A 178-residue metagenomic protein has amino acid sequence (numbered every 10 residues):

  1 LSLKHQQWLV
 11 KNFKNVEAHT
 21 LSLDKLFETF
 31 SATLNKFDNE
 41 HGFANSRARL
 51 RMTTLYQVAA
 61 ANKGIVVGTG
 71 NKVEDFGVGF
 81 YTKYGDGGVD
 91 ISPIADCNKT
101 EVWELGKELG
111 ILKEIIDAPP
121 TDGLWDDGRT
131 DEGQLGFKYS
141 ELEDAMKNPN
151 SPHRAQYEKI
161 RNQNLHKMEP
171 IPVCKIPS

Functional and structural regions predicted by a protein language model:
S2: Conserved SAM-binding loop
H5-L26, F30-S46, T53-Y56, A60-I65 (+1 more regions): ATP/NTP-dependent adenylation/nucleotidyl-transfer catalytic domains that generate, transfer, or process NMP-activated
